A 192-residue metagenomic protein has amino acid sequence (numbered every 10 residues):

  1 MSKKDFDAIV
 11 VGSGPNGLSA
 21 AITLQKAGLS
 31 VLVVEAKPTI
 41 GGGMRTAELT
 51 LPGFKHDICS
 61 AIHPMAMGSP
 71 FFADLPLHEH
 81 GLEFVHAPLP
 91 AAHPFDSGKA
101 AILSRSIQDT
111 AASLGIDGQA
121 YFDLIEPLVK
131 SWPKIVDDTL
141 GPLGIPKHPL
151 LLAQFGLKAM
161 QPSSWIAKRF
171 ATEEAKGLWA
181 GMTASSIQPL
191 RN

Functional and structural regions predicted by a protein language model:
K3-K130, K134: N-terminal glycine-rich phosphate/pyrophosphate-binding loop and immediately adjacent elements
D96-N192: Rossmann-like flavin
